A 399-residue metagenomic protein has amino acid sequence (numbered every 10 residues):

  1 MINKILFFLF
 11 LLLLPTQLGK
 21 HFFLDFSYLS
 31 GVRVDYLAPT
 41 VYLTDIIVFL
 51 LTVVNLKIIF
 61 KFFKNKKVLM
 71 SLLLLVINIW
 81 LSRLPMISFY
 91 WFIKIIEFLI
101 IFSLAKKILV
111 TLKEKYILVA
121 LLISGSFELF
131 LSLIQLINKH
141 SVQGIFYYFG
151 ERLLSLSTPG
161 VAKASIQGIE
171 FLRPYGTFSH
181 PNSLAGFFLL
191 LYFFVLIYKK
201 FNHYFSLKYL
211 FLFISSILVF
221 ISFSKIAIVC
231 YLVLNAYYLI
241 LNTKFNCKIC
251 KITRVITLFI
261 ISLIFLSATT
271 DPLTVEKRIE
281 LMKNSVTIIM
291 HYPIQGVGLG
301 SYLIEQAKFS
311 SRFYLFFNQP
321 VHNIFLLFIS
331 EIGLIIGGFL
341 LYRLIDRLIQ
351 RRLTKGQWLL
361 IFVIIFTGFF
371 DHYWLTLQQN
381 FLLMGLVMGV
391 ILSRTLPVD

Functional and structural regions predicted by a protein language model:
M1-I58, V76-S82, I364: N-terminal signal-anchor transmembrane segment
F49, L72-I79, Y116-N242, D346: Alpha-helical transmembrane segments of multi-pass inner-membrane proteins
L50-T52, L191-F193, L232-N235, Q357-F369 (+1 more regions): Transmembrane alpha-helices of multi-pass inner-membrane enzymes
M70-S71, P85-K107: Aromatic-anchored transmembrane helix interface
F130, Q135-H140, S222, Y238-I279 (+2 more regions): A membrane-periplasm/extracellular boundary helix in multi-pass inner-membrane enzymes that assemble envelope glycans
G176, H180, S216, F220 (+1 more regions): A conserved mid-to-late transmembrane alpha helix and its immediate loop/hinge that forms the functional core
K199-F205, Y209, L232-N235, L239-T243 (+2 more regions): Hydrophobic transmembrane alpha-helices and their immediate junctions
T269-M290, Q295-I332: Long extracytoplasmic/lumenal interhelical loops at the membrane interface of multi-pass membrane proteins
